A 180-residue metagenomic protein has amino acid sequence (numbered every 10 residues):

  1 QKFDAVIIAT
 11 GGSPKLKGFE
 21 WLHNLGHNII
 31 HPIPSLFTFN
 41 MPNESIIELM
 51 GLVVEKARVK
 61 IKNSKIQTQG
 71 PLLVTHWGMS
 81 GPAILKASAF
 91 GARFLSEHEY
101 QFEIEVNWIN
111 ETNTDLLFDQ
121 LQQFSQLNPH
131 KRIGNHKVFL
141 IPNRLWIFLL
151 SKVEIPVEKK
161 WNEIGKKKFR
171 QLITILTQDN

Functional and structural regions predicted by a protein language model:
Q1-S13, W21-H23, L72-W77: Short hydrophobic core segments
K15-I33: Glycine-rich beta-alpha-beta "Rossmann" dinucleotide-binding loop(s) and their flanking helix/strand
F19-E20, P71, I147, I173: Short glycine-/small-residue-rich flexible loop motifs, especially phosphate/cofactor-binding loops
N28-H31, M41-I164: An anion/pyrophosphate-binding glycine-rich loop and adjacent beta-alpha core in soluble alpha-beta enzymes
F37-T38: Positions that flank functional sites
K159-Q178: Noncatalytic alpha-helical scaffold of FAD-dependent oxidoreductases
